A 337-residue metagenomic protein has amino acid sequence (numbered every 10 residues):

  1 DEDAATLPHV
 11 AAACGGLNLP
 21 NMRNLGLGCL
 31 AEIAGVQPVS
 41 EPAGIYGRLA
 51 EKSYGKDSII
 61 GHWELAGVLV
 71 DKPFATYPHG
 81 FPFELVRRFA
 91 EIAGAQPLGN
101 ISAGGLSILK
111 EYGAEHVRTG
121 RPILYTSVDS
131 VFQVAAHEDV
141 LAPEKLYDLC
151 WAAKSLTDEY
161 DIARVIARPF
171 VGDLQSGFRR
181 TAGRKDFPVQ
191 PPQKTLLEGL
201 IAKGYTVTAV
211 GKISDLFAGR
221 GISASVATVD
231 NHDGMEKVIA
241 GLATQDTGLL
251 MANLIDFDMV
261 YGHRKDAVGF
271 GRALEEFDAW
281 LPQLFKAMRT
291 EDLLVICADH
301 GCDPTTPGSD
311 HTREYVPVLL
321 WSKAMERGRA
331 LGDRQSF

Functional and structural regions predicted by a protein language model:
D1-F337: Feature captures the catalytic ectodomains and active-site-proximal regions of enzymes that hydrolyze or transfer
